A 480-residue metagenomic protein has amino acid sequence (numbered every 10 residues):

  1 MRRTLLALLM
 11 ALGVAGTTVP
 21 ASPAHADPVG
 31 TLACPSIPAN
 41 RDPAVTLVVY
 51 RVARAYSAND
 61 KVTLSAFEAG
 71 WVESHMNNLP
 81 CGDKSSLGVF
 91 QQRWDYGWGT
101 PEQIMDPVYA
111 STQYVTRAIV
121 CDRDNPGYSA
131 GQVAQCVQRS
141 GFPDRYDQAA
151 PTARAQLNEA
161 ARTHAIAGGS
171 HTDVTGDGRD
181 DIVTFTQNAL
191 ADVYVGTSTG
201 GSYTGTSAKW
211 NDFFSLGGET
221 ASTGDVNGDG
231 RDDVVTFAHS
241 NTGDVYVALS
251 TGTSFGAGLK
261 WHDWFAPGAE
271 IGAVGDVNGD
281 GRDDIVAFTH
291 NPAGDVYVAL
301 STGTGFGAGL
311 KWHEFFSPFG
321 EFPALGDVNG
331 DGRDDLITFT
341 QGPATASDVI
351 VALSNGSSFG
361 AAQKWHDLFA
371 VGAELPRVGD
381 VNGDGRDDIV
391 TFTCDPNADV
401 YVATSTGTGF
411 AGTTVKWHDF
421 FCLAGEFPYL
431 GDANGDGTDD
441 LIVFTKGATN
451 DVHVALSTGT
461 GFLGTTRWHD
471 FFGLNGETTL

Functional and structural regions predicted by a protein language model:
M1-D27: Secretory targeting and sorting signals
D27-D60, W71-V72, D83, P101 (+5 more regions): Post-signal peptide N-terminal regions of Sec-secreted extracellular proteins
P28-A44, W71-R145: Peptidoglycan-targeting cell-wall enzymes and recognition modules
D60-F67, G131-A134: Alpha-helical scaffolds flanking conserved acidic
E68-V72, C136, S140, F237 (+2 more regions): Short acidic/histidine-centered micro-motifs embedded in hydrophobic/aromatic stretches that mark compact functional
I166-L480: Trp/Gly-enriched beta-strand/coil motifs that build multi-repeat beta-propeller-like domains and related W-rich binding
